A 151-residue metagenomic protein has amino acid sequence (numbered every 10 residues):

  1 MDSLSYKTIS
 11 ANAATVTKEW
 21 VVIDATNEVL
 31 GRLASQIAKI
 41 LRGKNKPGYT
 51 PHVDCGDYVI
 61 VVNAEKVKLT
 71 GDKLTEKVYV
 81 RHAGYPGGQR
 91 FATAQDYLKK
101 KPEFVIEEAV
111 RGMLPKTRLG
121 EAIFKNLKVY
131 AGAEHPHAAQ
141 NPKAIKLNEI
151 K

Functional and structural regions predicted by a protein language model:
M1-E108, R118, P136, N141-K151: Ribosome large-subunit tunnel/peptidyl-transferase-proximal elements
I106-E107, R111, F124: Hydrophobic, well-ordered secondary-structure segments
G120-Y130, P136: C-terminal structural segments of small proteins and small subunits
